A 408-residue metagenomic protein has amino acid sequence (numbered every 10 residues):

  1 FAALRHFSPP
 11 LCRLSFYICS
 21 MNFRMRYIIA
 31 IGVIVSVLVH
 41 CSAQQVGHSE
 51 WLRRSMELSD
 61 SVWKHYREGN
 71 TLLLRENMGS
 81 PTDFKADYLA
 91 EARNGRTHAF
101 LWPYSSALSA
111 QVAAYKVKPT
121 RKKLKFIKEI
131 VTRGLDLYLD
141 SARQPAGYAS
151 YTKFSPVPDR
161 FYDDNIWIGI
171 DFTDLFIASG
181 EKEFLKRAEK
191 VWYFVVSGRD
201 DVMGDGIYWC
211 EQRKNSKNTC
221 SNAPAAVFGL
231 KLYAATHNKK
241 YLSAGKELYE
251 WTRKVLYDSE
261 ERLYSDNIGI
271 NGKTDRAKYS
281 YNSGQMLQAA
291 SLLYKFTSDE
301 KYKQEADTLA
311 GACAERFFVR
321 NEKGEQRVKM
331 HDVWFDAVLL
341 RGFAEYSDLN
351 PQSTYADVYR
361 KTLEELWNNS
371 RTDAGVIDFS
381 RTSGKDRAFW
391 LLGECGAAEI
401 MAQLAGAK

Functional and structural regions predicted by a protein language model:
F1-V46: Bacterial Sec-dependent N-terminal signal peptides
V46-S105, A110, A114-K125, R133-D163 (+5 more regions): CBM-like carbohydrate-recognition segments
E57, S61, A113, E129 (+14 more regions): Alpha-helical scaffold segments in carbohydrate-active enzymes
S106, W167-I170, V227, Q285-Q288 (+1 more regions): Residue register of alpha-helical TPR repeats
A110, V117, D171, A178 (+7 more regions): Core register positions within helices of long alpha-helical scaffolds
L124-A235, K239-K246: Extended ligand-binding groove/face enriched in aromatic
T219-A225, G229-Y233, Y241-A290: Active-site cradle of extracellular carbohydrate-active enzymes
